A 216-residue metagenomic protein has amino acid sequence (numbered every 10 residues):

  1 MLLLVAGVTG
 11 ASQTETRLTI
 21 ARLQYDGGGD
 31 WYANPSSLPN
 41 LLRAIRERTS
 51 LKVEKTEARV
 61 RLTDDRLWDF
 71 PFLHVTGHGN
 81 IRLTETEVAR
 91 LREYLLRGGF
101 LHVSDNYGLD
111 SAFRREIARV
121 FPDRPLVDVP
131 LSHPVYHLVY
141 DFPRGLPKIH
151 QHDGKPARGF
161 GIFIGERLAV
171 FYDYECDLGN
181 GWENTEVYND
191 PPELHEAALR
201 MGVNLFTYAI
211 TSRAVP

Functional and structural regions predicted by a protein language model:
M1-G7: Bacterial N-terminal signal peptides
G10-F72, T76-G79, D177-L178, N184-P216: Aromatic-Pro/Gly-enriched surface loop or interdomain linker that acts as a lid/target-recognition segment
T16-L18, W68-F72, R97-L101, R124 (+1 more regions): Loop/turn elements at helix/coil->beta-strand transitions in domains of secreted/extracellular proteins
I20, F72-S111: Short alpha-beta junction capping motif
G28, D110-E186, P192-V203: An acidic, glycine-rich "communication" segment
P35-L42, V88, R92, D110 (+3 more regions): Extracytoplasmic/secreted envelope proteins and their assembly/folding machinery, especially bacterial periplasmic
K55-L62, T84-R90, G154-R158: Alpha-helical scaffolding within the catalytic cores of extracellular/periplasmic polymer-degrading hydrolases
